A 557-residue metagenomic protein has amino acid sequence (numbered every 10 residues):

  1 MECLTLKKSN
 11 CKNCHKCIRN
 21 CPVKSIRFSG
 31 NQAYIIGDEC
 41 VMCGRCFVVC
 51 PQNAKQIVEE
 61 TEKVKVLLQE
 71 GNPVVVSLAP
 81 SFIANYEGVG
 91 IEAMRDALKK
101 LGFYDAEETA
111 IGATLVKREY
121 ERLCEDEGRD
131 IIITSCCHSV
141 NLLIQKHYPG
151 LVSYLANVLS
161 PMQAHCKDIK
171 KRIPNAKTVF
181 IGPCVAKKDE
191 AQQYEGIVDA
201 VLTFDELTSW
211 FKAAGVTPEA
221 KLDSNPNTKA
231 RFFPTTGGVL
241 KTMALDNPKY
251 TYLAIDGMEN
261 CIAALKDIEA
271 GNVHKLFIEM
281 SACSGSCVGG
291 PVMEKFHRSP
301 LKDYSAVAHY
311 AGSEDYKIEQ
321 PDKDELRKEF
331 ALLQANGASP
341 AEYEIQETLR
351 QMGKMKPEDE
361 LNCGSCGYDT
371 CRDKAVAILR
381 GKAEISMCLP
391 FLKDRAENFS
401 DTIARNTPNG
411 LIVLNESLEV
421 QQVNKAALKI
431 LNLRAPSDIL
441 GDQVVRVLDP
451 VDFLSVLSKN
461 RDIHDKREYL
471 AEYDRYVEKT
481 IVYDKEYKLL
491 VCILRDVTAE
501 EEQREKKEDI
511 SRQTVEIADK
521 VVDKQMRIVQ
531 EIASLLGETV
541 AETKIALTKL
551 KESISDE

Functional and structural regions predicted by a protein language model:
C3-K8, K12-I36, V41, R45-T61 (+2 more regions): Iron-sulfur cluster-binding cysteine motifs and their immediate structural context in ferredoxin-like electron-transfer
V58-N336, P340-R350, D369-V376: Iron-sulfur-associated redox domains of electron-transfer enzymes in respiratory and anaerobic energy metabolism
R395-I430: Sensory modules in modular signal-transduction proteins
A427-I439: PAS/PAS-like sensory domain cap-loop motif
P436-V451: PAS-family sensory/regulatory domains
D449-A499: PAS-family sensory/regulatory modules and their coupling/dimerization elements
Y483-I528: Sensory coupling linkers of modular signal transduction proteins
D509-E557: Signal-transducing coiled-coil/dimerization helices and immediately adjacent hinge/linker segments that couple sensory
